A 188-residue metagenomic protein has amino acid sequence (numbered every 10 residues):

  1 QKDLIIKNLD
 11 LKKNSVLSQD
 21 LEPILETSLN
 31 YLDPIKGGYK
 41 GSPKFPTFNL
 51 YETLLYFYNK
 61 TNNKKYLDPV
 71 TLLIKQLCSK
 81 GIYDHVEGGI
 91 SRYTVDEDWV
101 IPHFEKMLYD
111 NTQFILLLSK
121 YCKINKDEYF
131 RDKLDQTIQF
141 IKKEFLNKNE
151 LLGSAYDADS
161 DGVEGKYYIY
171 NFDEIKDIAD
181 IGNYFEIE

Functional and structural regions predicted by a protein language model:
Q1-E188: Replace the tail clause
